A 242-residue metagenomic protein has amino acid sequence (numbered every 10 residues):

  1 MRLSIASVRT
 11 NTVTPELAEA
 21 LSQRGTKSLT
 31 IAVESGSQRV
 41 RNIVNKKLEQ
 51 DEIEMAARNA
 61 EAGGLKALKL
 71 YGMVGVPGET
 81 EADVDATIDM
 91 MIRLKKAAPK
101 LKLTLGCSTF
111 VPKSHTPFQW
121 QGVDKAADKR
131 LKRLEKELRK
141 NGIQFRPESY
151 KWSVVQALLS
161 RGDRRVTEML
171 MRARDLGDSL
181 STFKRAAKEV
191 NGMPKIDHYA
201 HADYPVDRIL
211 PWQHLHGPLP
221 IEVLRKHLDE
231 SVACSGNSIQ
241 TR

Functional and structural regions predicted by a protein language model:
M1, K96-P99, K132-F145: Structural alpha-beta junctions
M1-T104, P112: Conserved SAM/AdoMet-binding glycine-rich loop
V13, V123, G217-P220: Short capping/connector residues at structural and topological boundaries
E16-L17, R39-V44, V74-A82, A98-K125 (+3 more regions): Flexible glycine/acidic-rich beta-alpha junction loops that bind and position SAM and/or redox cofactors in anaerobic
L21, V123-E135, D163-G177: Acidic, Ser/Thr-rich peripheral helices and adjacent loops at domain boundaries
W120-R130, E137, C234, S238-R242: Short secondary-structure subsegments characteristic of cysteine-rich extracellular domains
K140-R242: Radical SAM enzyme core and accessory elements
